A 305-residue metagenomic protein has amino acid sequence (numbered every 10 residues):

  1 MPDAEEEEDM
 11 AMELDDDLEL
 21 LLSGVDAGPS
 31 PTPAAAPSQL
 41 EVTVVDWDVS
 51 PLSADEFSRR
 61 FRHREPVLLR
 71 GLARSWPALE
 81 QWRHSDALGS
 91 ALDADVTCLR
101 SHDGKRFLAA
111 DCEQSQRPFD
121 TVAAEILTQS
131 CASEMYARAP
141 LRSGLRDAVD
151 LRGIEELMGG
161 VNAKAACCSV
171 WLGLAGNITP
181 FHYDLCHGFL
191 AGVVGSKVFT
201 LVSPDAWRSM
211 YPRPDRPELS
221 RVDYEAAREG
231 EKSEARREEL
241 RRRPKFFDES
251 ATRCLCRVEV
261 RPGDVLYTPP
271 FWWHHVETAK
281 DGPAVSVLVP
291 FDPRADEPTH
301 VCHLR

Functional and structural regions predicted by a protein language model:
P2-V265, F271-R305: N-terminal accessory scaffold of Fe(II)-dependent oxygenases
